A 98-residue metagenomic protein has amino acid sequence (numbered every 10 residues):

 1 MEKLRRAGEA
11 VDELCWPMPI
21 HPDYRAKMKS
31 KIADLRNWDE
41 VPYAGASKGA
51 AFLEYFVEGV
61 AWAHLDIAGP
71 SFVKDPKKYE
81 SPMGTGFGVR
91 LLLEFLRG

Functional and structural regions predicted by a protein language model:
M1-G98: A generic structural signal for tightly packed, nonpolar segments enriched in small/aliphatic residues
